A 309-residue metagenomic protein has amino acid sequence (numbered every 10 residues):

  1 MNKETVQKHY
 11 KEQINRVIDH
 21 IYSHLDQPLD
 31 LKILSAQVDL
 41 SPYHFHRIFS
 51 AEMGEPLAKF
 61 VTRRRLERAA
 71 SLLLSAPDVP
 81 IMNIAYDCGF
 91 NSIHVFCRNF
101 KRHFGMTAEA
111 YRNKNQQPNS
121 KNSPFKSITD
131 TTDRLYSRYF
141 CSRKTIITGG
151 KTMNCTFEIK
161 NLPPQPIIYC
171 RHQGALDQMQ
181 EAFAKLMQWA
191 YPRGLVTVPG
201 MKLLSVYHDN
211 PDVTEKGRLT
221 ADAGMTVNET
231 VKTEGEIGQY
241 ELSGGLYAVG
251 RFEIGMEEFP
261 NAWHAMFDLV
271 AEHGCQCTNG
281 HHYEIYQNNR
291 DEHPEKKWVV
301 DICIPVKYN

Functional and structural regions predicted by a protein language model:
M1-T5, R16, P28-R64, A85-T107: Basic/polar phosphate-binding segments, predominantly the helix-turn-helix DNA-binding elements of transcriptional
N2-L29, T62-V79: A short, Lys/Arg-enriched amphipathic alpha-helix from helix-turn-helix/homeodomain DNA-binding modules
D19-Y22, D39, M187, Y191: Short amphipathic alpha-helical segments enriched in leucine
H24, S35, L74, Y86 (+1 more regions): Short, flexible active-site loop motifs that bind/organize anionic cofactors or intermediates
D26, L40, A51-G54, L66 (+3 more regions): Short helix-loop boundary/capping segments at the starts of domains
I48, K59, E67, L74-S75 (+2 more regions): A solvent-exposed interaction/effector surface
